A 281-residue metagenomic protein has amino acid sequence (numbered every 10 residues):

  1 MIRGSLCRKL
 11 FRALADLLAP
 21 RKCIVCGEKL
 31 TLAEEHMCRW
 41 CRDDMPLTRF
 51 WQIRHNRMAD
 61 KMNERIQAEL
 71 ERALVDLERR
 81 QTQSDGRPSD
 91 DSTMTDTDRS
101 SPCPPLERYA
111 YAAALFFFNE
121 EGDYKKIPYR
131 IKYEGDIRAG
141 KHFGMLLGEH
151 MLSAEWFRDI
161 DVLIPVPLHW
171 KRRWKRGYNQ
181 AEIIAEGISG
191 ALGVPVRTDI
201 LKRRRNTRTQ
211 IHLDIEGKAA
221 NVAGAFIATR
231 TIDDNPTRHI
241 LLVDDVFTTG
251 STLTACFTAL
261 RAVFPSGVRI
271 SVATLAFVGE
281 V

Functional and structural regions predicted by a protein language model:
M1-V281: Glycine-rich phosphate/pyrophosphate-handling loop used in enzymes and phosphotransfer proteins
